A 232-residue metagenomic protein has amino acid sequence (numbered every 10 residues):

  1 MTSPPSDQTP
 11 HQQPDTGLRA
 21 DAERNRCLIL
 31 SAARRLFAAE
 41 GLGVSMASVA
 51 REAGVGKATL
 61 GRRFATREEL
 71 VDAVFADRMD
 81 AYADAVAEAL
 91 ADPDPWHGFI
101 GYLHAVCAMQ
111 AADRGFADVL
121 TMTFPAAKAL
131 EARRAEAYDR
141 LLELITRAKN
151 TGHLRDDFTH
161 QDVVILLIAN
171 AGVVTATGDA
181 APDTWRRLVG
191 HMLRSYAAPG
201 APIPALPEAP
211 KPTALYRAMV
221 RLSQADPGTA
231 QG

Functional and structural regions predicted by a protein language model:
M1-E52, E69: Basic, helix-initiating cap at the start of DNA-binding domains
M1-Q13, D139-N150, A176-G232: C-terminal peripheral helix-coil segments that are non-catalytic and often amphipathic
E23-S31, A38, L42-G43, R63-D84 (+2 more regions): An amphipathic alpha-helix adjacent to DNA-recognition modules
L36, E40, A81-Y82, M109-A117 (+2 more regions): A short secondary-structure junction motif
G54-F64: Short hydrophobic/aromatic patch on the recognition helix
A73, D80, D84-A112, A126-D139: Hydrophobic alpha-helical connector segments
D118-A127, E208-A209: Short linear capping/connector segments at secondary-structure termini
A126-A171, T175-A176, D183-R187: Amphipathic alpha-helical packing segments from all-alpha helical-bundle domains
